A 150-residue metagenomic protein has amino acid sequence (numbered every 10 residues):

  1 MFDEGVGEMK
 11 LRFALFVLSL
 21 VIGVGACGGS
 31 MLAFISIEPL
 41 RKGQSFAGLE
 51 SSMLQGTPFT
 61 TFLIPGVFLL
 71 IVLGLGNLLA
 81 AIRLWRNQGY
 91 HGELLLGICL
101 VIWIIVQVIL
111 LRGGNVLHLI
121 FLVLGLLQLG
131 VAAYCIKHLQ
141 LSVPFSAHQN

Functional and structural regions predicted by a protein language model:
F2-N150: Topology signature of small-to-medium multi-pass alpha-helical membrane proteins
